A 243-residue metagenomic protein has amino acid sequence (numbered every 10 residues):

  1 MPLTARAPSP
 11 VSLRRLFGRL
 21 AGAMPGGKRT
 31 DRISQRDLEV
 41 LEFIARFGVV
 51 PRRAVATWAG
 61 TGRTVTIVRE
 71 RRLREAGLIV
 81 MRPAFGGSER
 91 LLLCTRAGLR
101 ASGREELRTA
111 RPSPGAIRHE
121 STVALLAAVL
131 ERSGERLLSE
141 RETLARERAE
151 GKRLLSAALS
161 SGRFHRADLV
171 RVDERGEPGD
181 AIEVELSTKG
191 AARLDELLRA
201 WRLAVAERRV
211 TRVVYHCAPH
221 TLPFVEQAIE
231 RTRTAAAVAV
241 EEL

Functional and structural regions predicted by a protein language model:
M1-A110: Nuclease-adjacent, charged terminal/linker segments that flank catalytic cores
F47-V50, T143-A145, S187, T221: Short, solvent-exposed loop/turn segments at secondary-structure junctions
R82-P83, P114-A116, E131, E135-D180 (+1 more regions): Active-site metal-binding core of divalent-cation-utilizing nuclease and nuclease-like domains
L107-V123, A127: A short, highly charged nucleic-acid-interacting micro-segment common to nuclease and nuclease-linked defense proteins
E177-G179, E185-R233: Catalytic cores of nucleic-acid endonucleases
R233-L243: Charged, structured surface patches that assemble and position nucleic-acid processing machinery
